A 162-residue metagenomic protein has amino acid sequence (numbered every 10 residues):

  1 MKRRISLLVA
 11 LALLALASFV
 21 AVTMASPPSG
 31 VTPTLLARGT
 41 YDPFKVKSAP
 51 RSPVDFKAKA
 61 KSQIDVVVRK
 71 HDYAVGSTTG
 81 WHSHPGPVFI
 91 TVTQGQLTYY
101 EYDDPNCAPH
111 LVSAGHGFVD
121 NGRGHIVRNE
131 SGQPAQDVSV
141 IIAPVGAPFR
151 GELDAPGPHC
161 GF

Functional and structural regions predicted by a protein language model:
K2-L8, A15-D65, P109-L111, D154-F162: A short, N-terminal "cap"/entry segment at the start of jelly-roll beta-barrel domains of the cupin/DSBH fold
K61-I64, G76-T91: A short beta-loop-beta micro-motif enriched in histidine and acidic residues
Q63-V68, A74, G122, G132-A135: Extracytoplasmic
V68-K70, F89, P109, G117 (+1 more regions): Conserved hydrophobic/aromatic beta-strand scaffold that supports enzyme active sites
Y73, Y102-R123: Short acidic-glycine-tyrosine-enriched beta hairpin
T78-G80, T98, A114-R128: Histidine-centered metal-chelating micro-motifs
H84-P105: Glycine- and acidic-residue-biased ligand/ion/polar-headgroup-sensing regions
S113, G122-R150: Ligand-binding loop in jelly-roll beta-barrel domains
